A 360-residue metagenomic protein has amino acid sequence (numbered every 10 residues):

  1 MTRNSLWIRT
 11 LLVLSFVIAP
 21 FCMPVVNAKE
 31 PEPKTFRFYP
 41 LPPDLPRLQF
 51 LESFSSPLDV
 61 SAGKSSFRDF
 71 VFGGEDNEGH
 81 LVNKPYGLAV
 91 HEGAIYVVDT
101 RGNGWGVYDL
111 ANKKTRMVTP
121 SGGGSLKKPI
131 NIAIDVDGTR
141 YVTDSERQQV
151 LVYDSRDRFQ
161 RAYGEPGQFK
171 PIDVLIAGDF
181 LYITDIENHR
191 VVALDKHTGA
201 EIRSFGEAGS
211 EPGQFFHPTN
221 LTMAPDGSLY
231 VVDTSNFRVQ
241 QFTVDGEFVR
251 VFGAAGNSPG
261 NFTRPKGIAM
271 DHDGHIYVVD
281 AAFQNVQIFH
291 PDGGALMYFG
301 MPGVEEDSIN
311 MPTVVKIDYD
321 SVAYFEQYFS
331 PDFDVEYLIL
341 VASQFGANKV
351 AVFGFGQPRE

Functional and structural regions predicted by a protein language model:
T2-L11: Bacterial N-terminal signal peptides that target proteins for export
N4-S5, F16, Q344, E360: Absolute N-terminal positional cue centered near the fourth residue
L11-P20: Bacterial N-terminal signal peptides
C22-E360: Eukaryotic scaffold repeat domains enriched in small/polar residues
